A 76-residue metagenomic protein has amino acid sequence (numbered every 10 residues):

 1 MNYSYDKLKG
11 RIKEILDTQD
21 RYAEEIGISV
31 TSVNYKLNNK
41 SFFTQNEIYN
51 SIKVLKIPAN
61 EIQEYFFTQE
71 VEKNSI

Functional and structural regions predicted by a protein language model:
N2, K7-G10, I15, Y35 (+1 more regions): Short, charged recognition helix plus adjacent turn of helix-turn-helix-like nucleic-acid-binding domains
K9, Q19, I48: Generic structural marker for isolated residues within well-ordered, non-membrane alpha-helices of soluble domains
L16-T18, F43-N46: Residue-level signal for the short linker/turn that defines the boundary of a DNA-recognition helix
L16-Y35: Short alpha-helical DNA-recognition segment
V30-T31, S41, A59: The DNA-contacting recognition helix of HTH DNA-binding domains and analogous helical DNA-recognition elements
K40-S41, Q69: The DNA-recognition helices of helix-turn-helix-type DNA-binding domains
N46-I62: DNA major-groove recognition helix of helix-turn-helix/homeodomain DNA-binding modules
